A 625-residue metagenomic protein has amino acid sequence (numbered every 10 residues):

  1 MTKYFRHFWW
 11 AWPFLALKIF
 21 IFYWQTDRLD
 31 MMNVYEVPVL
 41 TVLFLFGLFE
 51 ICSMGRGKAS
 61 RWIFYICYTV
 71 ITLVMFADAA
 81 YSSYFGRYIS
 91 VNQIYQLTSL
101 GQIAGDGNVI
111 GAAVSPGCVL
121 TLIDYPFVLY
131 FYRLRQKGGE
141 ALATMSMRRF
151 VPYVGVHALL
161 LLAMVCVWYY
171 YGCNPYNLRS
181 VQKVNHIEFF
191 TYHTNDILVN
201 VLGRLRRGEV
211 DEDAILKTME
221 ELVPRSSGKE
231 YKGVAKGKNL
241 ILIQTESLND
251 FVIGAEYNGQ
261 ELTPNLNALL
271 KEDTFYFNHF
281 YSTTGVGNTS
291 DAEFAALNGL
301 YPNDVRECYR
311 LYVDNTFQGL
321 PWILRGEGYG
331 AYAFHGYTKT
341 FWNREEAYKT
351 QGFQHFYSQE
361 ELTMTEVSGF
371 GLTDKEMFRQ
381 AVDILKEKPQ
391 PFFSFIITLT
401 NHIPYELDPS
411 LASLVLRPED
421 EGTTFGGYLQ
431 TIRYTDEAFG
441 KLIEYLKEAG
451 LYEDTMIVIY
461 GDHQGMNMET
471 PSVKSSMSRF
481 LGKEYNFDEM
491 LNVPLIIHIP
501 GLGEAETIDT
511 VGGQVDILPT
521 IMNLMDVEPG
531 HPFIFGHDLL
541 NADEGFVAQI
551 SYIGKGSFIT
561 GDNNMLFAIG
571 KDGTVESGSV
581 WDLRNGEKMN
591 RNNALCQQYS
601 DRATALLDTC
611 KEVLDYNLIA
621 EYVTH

Functional and structural regions predicted by a protein language model:
T2-I197: Transmembrane and membrane-interface helices of multi-pass, inner-membrane envelope-modifying transferases
A80-Q93, G111-S115, L198, L202-E212 (+6 more regions): A diffuse structural propensity rather than consistent per-protein peaks
S83, A104, T191, L205 (+3 more regions): Hydrophobic residues in alpha-helical segments
G139-M147, P175, N195, V199-L202 (+7 more regions): Generic N-terminal initiation segments characterized by hydrophobic and/or small/turn-forming residues
M164-G237, I243: Membrane-interface segments at or immediately adjacent to transmembrane helices that form the boundary between
K217-H625: Solvent-exposed soluble domains appended to multi-pass membrane proteins
